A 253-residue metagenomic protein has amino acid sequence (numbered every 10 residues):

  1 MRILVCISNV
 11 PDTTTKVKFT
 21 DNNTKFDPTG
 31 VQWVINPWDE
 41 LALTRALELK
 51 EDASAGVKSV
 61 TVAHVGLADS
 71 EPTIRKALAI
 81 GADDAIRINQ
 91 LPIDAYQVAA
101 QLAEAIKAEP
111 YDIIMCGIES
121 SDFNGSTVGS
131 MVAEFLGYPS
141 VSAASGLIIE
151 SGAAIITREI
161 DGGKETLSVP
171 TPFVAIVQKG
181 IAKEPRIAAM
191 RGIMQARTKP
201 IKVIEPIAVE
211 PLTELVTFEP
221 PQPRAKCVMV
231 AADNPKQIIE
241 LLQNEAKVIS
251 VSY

Functional and structural regions predicted by a protein language model:
M1-Y253: N-terminal glycine-rich FAD/FM-binding segment characteristic of electron-transfer flavoproteins
